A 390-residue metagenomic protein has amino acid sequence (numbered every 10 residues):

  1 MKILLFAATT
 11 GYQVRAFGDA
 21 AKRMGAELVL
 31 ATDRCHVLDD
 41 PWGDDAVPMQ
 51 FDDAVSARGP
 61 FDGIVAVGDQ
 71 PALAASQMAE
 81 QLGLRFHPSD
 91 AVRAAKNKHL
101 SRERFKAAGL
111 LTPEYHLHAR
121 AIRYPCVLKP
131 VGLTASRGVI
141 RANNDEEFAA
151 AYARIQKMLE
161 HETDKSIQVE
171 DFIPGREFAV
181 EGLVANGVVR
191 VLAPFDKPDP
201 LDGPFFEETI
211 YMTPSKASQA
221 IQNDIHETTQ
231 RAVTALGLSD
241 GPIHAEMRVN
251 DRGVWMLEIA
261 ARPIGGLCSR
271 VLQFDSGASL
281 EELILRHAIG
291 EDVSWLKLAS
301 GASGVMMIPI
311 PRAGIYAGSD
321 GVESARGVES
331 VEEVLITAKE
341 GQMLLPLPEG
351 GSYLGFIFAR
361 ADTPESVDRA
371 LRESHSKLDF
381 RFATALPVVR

Functional and structural regions predicted by a protein language model:
M1-A91, S294, T337-S352, R360-V388: ATP-binding N-terminal substructure of ATP-dependent carboxylate-amine bond-forming enzymes
A94-Q168, I173-P174, A185-G187, S215-R231 (+1 more regions): Active-site nucleotide/adenylate-binding loops and adjacent lid/helix of ATP-dependent enzymes
L133-S136, A260-S276, E340: Glycine-rich phosphate/pyrophosphate-binding beta-alpha loops
I140, D171, T213-P214, Q273 (+1 more regions): Short, well-ordered beta-strand elements within core beta-sheets of diverse protein domains
I155-L159, F172-S215, N223-M256, A260-C268 (+1 more regions): Phosphate-binding core of ATP-grasp and ATP-grasp-like enzymes
K165, S239-A245, S294-A299, R381-R390: Flexible, glycine/charged-enriched surface loops at secondary-structure junctions
I243, L283, A325-M343: A structural supersecondary motif
D292-S330: A glycine-rich beta-turn/hairpin centered on an aromatic-Pro dipeptide
